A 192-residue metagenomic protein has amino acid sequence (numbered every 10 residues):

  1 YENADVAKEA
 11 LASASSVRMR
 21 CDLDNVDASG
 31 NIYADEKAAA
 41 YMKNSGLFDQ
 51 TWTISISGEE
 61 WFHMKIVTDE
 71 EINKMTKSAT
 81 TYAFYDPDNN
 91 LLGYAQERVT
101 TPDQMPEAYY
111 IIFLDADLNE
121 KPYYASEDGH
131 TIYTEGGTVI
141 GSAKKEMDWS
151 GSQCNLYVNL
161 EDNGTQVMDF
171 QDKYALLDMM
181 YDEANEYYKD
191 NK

Functional and structural regions predicted by a protein language model:
Y1-A108, D115-E120, S126-E127, T138-V139 (+1 more regions): N-terminal targeting and processing segments
E135: Active-site beta-strand termini and strand-to-loop segments that position acidic
